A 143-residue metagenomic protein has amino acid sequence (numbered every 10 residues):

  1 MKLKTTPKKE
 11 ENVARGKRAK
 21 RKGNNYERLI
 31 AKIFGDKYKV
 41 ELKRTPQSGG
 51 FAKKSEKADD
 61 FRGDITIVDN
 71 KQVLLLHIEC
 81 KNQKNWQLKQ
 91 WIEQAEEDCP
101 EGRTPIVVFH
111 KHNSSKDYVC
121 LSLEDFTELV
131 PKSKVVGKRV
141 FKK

Functional and structural regions predicted by a protein language model:
M1-K143: Catalytic phosphate/metal-binding cores of nucleic-acid and nucleotide-processing enzymes, i.e., regions that mediate
